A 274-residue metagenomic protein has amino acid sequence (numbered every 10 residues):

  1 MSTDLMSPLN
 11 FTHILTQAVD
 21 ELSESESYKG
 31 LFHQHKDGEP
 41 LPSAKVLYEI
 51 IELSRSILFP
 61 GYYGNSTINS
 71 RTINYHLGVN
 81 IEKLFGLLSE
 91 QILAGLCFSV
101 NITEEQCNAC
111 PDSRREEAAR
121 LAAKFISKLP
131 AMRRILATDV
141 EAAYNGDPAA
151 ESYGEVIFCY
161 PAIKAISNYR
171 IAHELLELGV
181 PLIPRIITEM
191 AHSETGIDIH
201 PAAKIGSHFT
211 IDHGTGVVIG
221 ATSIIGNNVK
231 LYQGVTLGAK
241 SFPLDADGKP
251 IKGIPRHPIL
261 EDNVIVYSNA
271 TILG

Functional and structural regions predicted by a protein language model:
M1-I186: Terminal amphipathic alpha-helical/low-complexity segments used for targeting or macromolecular assembly
A191-G274: Structural signal for interior beta-strand "rungs" in well-ordered beta-sheet cores of soluble enzyme domains
